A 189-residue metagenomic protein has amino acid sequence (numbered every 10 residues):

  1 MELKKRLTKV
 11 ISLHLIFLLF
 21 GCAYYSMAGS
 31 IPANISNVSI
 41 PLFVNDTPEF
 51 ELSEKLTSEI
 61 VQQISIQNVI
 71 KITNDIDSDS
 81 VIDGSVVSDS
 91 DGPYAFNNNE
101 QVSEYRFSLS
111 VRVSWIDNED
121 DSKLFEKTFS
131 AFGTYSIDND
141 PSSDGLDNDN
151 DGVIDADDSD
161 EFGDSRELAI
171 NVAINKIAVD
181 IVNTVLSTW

Functional and structural regions predicted by a protein language model:
E2-S12: Bacterial N-terminal signal peptides that target proteins for export
L18-D77, D91, E119-S122, R166 (+2 more regions): A structural "domain/chain start" motif
N37-L42, Q63, V81-V87, R106-S114 (+1 more regions): Soluble periplasmic/extracytoplasmic beta-strand elements of cell-envelope proteins
E49-F50, A95-Y105: Short, solvent-exposed beta-strand/turn "edge" segments of beta-rich domains on protein surfaces
K55, E100-Q101, K123-S130: Short intrinsically disordered coil segments
V87, G92, Y135-D138: Extended, charged amphipathic interaction segments
I116-E126, F132-W189: C-terminal/domain-edge helix-coil "capping" segments
